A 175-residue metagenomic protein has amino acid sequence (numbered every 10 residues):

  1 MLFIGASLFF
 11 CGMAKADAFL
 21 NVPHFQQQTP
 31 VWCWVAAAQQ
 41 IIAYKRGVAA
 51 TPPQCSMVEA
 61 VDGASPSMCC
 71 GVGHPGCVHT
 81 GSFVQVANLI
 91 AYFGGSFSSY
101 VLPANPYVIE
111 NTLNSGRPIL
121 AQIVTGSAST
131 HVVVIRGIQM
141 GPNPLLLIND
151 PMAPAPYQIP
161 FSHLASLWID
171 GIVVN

Functional and structural regions predicted by a protein language model:
M1-F9: Bacterial N-terminal signal peptides
C11-M13: N-terminal signal peptide c-region/cleavage motif recognized by signal peptidases
A16-P66: Active-site nucleophile-adjacent alpha helix/oxyanion-hole segment immediately C-terminal to the catalytic cysteine
L20-N21, I42, S56-N175: Conserved active-site-adjacent core of cysteine acyl-enzyme catalytic domains
